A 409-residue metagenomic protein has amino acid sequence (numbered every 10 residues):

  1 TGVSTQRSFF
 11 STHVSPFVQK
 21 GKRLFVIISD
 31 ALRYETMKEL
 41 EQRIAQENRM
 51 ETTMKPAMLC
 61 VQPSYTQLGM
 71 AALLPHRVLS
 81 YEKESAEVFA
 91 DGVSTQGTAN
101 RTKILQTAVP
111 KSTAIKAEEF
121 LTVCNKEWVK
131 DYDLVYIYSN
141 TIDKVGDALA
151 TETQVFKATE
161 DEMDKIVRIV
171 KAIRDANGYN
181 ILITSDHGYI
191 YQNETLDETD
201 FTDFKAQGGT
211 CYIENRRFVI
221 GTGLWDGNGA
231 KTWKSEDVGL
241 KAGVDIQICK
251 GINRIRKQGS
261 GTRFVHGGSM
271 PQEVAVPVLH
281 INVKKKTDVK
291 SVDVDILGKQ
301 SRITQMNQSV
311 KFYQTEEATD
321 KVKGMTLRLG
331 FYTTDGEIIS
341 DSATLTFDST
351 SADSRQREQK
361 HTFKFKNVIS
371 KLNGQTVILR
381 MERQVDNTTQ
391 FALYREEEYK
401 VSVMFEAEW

Functional and structural regions predicted by a protein language model:
T1-W409: Feature captures the catalytic ectodomains and active-site-proximal regions of enzymes that hydrolyze or transfer
